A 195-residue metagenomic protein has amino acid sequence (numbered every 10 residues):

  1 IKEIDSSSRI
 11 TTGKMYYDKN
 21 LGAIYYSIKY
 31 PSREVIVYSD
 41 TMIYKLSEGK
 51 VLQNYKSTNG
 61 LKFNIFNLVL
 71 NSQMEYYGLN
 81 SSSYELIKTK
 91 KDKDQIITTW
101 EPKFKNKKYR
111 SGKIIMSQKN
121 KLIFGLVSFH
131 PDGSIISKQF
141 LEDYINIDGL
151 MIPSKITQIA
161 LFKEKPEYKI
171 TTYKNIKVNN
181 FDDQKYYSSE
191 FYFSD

Functional and structural regions predicted by a protein language model:
I1-E48: N-terminal mature ectodomain segment of secretory-pathway/periplasmic proteins
K2-S8, A23-Y30, L70-S83, E101-K108 (+2 more regions): Short, solvent-exposed secondary-structure boundary motifs
R9-G13, E34-I36, L52-Q53, G112 (+2 more regions): Short beta-strand segments
K14-D18, I36, E85-K91, I114-M116 (+1 more regions): Short, exposed beta-strand/loop patches in secreted or surface proteins that constitute
K14-L21, I65-L68, K119-F124: Short, basic/low-complexity N-terminal boundary segments at the transition from targeting/disordered tails
G22-I24, M42-Y44, V51, D94-I96 (+1 more regions): Hydrophobic residues embedded in beta-strands of well-ordered beta-sheets
L46-S111, D182, Y187-D195: Flexible, processing/modification-adjacent segments and terminal tails in exported/periplasmic/extracellular proteins
K93-Y187: Gly/Pro-enriched, hydrophobic low-complexity segments that function as extracytoplasmic propeptides/linkers
